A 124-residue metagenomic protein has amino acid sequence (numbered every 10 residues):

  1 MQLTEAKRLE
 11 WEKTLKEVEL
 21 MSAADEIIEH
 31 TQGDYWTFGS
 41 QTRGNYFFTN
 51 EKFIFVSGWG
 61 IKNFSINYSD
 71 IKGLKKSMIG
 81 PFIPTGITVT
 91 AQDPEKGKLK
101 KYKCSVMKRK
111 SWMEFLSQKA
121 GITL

Functional and structural regions predicted by a protein language model:
M1-Y46, K98: Anionic N-terminal interaction surfaces
Q2-K13, E17, M107-S111, F115-T123: Eukaryotic phosphoinositide-binding membrane-targeting regions
M21, T31, T49, S69 (+3 more regions): A structural detector for beta-sheet-dominated domains
A24-D25, G86, K103, G121: Low-complexity, intrinsically disordered short peptide segments enriched in small/polar/basic residues
W36-T85: Phosphoinositide-binding peripheral membrane targeting modules
P81-T88, L116-L124: Short, surface-exposed secondary-structure junctions/capping segments
A91-E114: Canonical phosphoinositide-binding patch of PH/PH-like domains
